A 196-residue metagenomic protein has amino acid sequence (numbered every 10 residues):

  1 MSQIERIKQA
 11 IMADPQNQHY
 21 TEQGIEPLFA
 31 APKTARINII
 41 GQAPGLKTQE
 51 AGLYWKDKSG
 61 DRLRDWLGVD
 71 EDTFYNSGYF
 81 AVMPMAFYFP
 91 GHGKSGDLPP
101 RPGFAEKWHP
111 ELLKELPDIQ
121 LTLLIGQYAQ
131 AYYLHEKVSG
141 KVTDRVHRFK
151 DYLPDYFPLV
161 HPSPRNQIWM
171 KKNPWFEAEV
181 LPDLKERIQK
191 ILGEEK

Functional and structural regions predicted by a protein language model:
M1-S59, E186-K196: Active-site and ligand/interface coordination hotspots across diverse enzymes and nucleic-acid-associated assemblies
S2-Q9, H19, A86-K196: Glycine/proline-rich loop-helix segments at beta-alpha junctions forming the active-site rim of enzyme cores
N17, Y75-S77, D151: Short, well-ordered coil/turn elements that cap or connect secondary structure elements
G24-K33, R62-F74, L113-K114, F149-K150: Short amphipathic alpha-helices and their capping/turn segments at secondary-structure boundaries
T34, S77-Y79, I119, L153: A structure-centric signal for secondary-structure junctions around beta-strands
I39, F80-V82, Y156-P158: Conserved beta-strand scaffold positions in the cores of enzyme catalytic domains, especially in NTP/NDP-utilizing
L53-P100: Short, surface-exposed acidic-centric catalytic microdomains
